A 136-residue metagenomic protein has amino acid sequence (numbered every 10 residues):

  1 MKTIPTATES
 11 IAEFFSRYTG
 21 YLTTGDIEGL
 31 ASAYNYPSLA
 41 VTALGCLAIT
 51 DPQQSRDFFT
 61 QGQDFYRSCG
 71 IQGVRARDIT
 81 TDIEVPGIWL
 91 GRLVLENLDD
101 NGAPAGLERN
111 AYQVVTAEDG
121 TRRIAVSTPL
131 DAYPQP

Functional and structural regions predicted by a protein language model:
M1-Y36, A40-T42, P136: Short, low-complexity N-terminal intrinsically disordered segments enriched in polar/charged residues
I27-I79: A solvent-exposed, acidic/Ser-Thr-rich amphipathic alpha-helical stretch
Y34-N35, L95-N97, T128-L130: Short beta-strand segments enriched in hydrophobic/aromatic residues within well-folded beta-rich domains
T42, D99, A117: Acidic surface patches and DE-rich sequence motifs
G73, V85-L95: A short hydrophobic beta-strand element
A76-T81, V94-N97, R109-T116: Hydrophobic/aromatic beta-strand elements that line small-molecule binding cavities or substrate pockets in beta-rich
G91, P104-P136: Short beta-strand edge/turn micro-motifs at domain boundaries
N97-A105: Short, cysteine-centered beta-strand-loop-beta hairpins and adjacent loop/turn segments enriched in charged/polar
